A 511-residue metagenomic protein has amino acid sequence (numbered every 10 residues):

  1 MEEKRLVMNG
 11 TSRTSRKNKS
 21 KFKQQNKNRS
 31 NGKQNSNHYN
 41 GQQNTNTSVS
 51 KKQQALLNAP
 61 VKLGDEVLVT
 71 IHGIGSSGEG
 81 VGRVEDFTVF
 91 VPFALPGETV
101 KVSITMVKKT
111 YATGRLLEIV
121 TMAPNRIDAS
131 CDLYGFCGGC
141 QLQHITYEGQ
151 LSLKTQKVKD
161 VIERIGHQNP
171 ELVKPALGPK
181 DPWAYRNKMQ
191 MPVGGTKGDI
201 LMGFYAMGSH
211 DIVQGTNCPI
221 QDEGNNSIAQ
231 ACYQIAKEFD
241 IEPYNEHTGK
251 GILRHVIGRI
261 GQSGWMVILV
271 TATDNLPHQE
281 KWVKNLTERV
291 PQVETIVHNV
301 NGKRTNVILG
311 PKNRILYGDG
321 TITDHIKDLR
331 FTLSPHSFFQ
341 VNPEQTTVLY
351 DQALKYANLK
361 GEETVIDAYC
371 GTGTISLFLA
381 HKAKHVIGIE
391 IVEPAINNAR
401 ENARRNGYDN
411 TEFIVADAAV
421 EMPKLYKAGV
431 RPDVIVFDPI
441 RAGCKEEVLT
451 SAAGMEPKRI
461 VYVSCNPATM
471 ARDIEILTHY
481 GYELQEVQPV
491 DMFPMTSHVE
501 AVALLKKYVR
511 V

Functional and structural regions predicted by a protein language model:
E2-L68, D274-V511: Rossmann-like S-adenosyl-L-methionine
V67-G73, E98-K108, A112-G114: Flexible glycine-rich surface loops and low-complexity tracts that mediate binding to linear polymers
T70-V84: Short, basic/aromatic beta-hairpin or loop at an interaction surface
G80-E85, G203-A206, A399: Short, acidic/hydrophobic/Gly-rich beta-strand patch recurrent on exposed beta strands that often constitutes part
V81-P96: Beta-strand/loop nucleic-acid-binding surfaces
G97, Q221, N342: Short, conserved phosphate/pyrophosphate- and ester-handling motifs at nucleotide-, phospho-/glycolipid
L117-A129, F136-P243, L276: Extended interfacial segments that mediate partner engagement and assembly in macromolecular machines
V256: Flexible loop/N-cap segments at domain edges
